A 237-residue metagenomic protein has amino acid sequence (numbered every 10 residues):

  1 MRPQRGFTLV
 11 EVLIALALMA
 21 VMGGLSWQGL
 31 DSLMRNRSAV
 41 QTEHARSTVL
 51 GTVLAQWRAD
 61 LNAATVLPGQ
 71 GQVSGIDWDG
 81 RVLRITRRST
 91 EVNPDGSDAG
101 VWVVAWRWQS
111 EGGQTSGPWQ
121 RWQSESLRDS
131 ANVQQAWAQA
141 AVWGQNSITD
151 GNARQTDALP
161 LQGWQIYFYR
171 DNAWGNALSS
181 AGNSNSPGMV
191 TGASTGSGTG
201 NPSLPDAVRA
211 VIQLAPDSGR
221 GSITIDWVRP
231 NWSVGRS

Functional and structural regions predicted by a protein language model:
M1-L30: N-terminal single-pass transmembrane signal-anchor helix
P3, R170, L214-P216: Acidic surface patches and DE-rich sequence motifs
F7, V104, D206-V208: Residue-level detector of short, conserved catalytic/binding motifs and their immediate flanks
L25, G29-V133, I223: Extracytoplasmic beta-strand-rich oligomerization domains located immediately C-terminal to a leader/signal peptide
D77-D79, D98, P202-D206, D217-G219: Solvent-exposed loop and beta-edge segments used for protein-protein assembly and interaction
I85-E91, Y167, Q213-A215: Generic short beta-strand segments
V92-L204, R236-S237: Intrinsically disordered, low-complexity regions enriched in Pro/Ser/Thr/Gly and acidic residues
A207-R209, A215-S237: Extracytoplasmic/luminal low-complexity segments enriched in Pro/Gly and acidic/polar residues that act as flexible
